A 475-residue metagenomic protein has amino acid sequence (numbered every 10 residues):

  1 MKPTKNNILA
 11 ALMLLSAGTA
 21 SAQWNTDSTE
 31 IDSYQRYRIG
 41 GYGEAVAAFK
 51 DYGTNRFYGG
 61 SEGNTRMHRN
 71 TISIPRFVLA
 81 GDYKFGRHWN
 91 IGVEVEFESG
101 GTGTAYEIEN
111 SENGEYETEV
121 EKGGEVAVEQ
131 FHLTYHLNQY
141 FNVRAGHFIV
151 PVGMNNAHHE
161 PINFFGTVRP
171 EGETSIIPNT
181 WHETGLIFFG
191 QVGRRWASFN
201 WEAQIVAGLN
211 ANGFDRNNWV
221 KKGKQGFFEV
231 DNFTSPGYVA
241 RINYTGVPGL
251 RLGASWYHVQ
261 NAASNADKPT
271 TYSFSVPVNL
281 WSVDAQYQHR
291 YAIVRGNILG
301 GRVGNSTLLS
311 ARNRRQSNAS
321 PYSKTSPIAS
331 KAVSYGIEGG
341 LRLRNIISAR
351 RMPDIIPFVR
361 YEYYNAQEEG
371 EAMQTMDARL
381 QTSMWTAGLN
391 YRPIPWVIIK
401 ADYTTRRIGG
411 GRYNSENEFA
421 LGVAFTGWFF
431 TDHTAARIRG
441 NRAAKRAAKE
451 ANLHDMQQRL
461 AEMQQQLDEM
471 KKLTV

Functional and structural regions predicted by a protein language model:
M1-W24: Bacterial Sec-dependent N-terminal signal peptides
Q23-E30, R216: Cleaved targeting-peptide boundary
E30-K50, H68-A211, T234-V239, N243-L252 (+3 more regions): Outer membrane beta-barrel
Y52-T54, R66, Y116-E121, F131-H136 (+2 more regions): Outer-membrane beta-barrel pore domains
T54-S61, I187: Short Gly/aromatic-enriched secondary-structure transition segments
T71, E98-G101, P178, V230-N232 (+2 more regions): Solvent-exposed loop/turn segments connecting transmembrane beta-strands in outer-membrane beta-barrel proteins
N179, E229-P236, S273-P277: Active-site glycine- and acidic-residue-rich loops that bind and position anionic ligands or nucleotide-like cofactors
G213, N218-N265: Loop-centered beta-sheet repeat module
